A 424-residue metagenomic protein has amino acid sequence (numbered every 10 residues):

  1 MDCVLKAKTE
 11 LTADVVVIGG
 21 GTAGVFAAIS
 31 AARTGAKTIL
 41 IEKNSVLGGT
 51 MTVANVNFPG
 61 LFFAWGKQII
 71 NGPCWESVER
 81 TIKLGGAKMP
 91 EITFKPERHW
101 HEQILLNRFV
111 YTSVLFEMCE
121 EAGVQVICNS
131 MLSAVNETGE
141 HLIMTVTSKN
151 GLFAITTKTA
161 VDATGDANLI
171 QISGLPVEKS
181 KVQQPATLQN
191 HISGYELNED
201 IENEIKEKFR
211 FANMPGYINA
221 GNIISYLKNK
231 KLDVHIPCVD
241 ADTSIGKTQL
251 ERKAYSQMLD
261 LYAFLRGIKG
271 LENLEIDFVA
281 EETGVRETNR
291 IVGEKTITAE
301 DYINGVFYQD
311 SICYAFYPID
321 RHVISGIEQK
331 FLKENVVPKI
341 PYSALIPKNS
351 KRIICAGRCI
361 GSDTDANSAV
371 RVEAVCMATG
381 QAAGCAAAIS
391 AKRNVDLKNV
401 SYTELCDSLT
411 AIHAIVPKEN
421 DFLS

Functional and structural regions predicted by a protein language model:
M1-V15: Extreme N-terminal leader/targeting segments of oxidoreductases
V4, S30, A36-K37, E42-A134 (+1 more regions): Conserved N-terminal/central alpha/beta ligand/cofactor-binding core
K6, T50-M51, G85, T112 (+3 more regions): Flavin (FAD/FMN)-binding glycine-rich loop and adjacent Rossmann-like elements that form
T9, A13, A23-G24, T52 (+1 more regions): Ligand-binding pocket scaffold of soluble enzyme catalytic domains
V15-T38: N-terminal Rossmann-like FAD-binding beta1-loop-alpha1 element of flavoenzymes
I18, G60, K339-P341: Fold-level signature of zinc-dependent metallopeptidase catalytic domains
A23, V46, V375: Conserved Rossmann-like nucleotide-cofactor binding loop
N136-A154: Conserved beta-strand-loop-beta-strand element in the redox core of flavoprotein oxidoreductases
